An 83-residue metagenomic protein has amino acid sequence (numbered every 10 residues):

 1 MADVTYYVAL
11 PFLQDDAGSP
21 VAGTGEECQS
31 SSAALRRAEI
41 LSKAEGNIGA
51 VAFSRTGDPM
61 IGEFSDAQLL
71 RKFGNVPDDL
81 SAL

Functional and structural regions predicted by a protein language model:
M1-A22: Short aromatic-glycine-(Arg/Gly/Cys) micro-motifs in beta-strand/loop hairpins
T24-E26: Beta-strand-rich interaction surfaces with strong enrichment in secreted/lumenal proteins
C28-G49: A short, charged, amphipathic alpha-helix used as a generic interaction element across diverse proteins
S42-L83: Short, mixed-charge low-complexity intrinsically disordered segments
